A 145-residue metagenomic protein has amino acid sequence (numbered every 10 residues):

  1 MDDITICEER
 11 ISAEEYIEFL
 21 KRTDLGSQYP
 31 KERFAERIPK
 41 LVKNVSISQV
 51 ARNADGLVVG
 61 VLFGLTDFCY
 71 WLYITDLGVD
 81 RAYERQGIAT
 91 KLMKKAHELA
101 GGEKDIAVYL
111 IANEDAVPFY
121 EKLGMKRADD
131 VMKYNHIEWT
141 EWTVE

Functional and structural regions predicted by a protein language model:
M1-R33, V131, V144-E145: Short amphipathic alpha-helix that is part of the acyltransferase structural core
E8, T75, I111-A112: Small/polar loops that bind or transfer phosphate-bearing groups
E36-A54, V59-L72, D76-G78: A conserved beta-strand-loop-helix scaffold within acyl/acetyltransferase catalytic domains
V58, T90, G102-V108, N113-T140: Conserved active-site alpha-helix within GNAT-family acetyltransferase domains
V79, R85-E98: Conserved acetyl-CoA-binding loop-helix of GNAT-fold acetyltransferases
